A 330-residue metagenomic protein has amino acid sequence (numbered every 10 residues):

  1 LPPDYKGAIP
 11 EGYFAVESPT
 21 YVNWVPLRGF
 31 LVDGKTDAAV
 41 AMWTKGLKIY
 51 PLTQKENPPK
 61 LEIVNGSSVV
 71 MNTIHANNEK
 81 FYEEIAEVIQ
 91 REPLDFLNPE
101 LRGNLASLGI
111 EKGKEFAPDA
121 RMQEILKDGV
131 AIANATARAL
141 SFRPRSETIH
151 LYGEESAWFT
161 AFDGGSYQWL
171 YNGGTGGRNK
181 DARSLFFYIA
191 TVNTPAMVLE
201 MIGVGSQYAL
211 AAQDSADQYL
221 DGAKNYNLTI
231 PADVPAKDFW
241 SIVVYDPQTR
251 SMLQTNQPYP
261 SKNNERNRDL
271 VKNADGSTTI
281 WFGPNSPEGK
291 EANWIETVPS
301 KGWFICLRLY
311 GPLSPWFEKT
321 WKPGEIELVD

Functional and structural regions predicted by a protein language model:
L1-D330: A compositional/structural signature for long, glycine/proline-rich flexible linkers and loops on extracytoplasmic
